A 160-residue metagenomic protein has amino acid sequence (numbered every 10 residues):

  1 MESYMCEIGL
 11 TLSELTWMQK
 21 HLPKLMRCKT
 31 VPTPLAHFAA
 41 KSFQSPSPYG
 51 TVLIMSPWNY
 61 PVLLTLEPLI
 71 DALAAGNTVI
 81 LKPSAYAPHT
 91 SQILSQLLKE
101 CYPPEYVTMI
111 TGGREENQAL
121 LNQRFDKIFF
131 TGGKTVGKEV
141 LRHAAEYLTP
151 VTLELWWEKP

Functional and structural regions predicted by a protein language model:
M1-F43: N-terminal Rossmann-like NAD(P)+-binding subdomain of aldehyde/semialdehyde dehydrogenases
C6-L10, A85-Y86, T111-E115, T135: Short beta->alpha linker loops
T11-L12, M18, S91, S95 (+2 more regions): A general structural signal for well-ordered alpha-helical segments in protein cores
L12, Q19-K29, L53-N59, L69 (+2 more regions): Generic hydrophobic/packing signal
T33-C101, L148: Conserved small-residue-rich beta-alpha loop and adjacent elements that most often cradle the phosphate/pyrophosphate
T51, C101-P160: Conserved NAD(P)+-binding/catalytic subdomain of aldehyde/semialdehyde dehydrogenases
